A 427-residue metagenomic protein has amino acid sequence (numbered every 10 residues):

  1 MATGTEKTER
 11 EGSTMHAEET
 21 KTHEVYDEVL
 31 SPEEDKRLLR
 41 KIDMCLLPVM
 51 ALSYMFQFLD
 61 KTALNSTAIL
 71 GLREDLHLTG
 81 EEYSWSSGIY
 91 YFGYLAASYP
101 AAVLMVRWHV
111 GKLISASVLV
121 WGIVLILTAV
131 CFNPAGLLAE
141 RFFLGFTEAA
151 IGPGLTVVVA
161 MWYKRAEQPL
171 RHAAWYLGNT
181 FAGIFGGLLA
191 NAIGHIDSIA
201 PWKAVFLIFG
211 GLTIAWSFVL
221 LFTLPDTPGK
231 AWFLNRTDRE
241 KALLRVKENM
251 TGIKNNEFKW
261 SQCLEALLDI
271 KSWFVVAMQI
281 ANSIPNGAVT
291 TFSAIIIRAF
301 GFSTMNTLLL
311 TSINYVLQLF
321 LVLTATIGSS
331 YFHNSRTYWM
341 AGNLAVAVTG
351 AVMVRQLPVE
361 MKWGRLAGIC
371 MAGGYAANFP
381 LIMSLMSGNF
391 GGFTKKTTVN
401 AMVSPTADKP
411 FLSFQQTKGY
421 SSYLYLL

Functional and structural regions predicted by a protein language model:
A2, R165-N179, D197-L268, L427: Central mid-sequence intracellular linker of multi-pass
A2-L64, E74: Cytosolic juxtamembrane N-terminal segment immediately preceding the first transmembrane helix of multi-pass
T22-M44, W232-F292, A299-F302: Flexible cytoplasmic loops linking transmembrane helices in multi-pass membrane transporters
D60, L76-H77, P100, W108-H109 (+7 more regions): Helix-breaking motifs and short loop linkers at transmembrane-helix boundaries and internal kinks in secondary membrane
N65-S66, S261-T326, M383, F411-Q415 (+1 more regions): Extracytoplasmic gate region of multi-pass secondary transporters
L95-A135: Conserved MFS/SLC helix-loop-helix module at the cytosolic interface between two early adjacent transmembrane helices
A96-V110, G194, L321-S335: Helix-to-loop junctions at the C-terminal end of transmembrane segments in multipass secondary transporters
S335-I382: C-terminal transmembrane helical hairpin of 12-TM major facilitator-type secondary transporters
